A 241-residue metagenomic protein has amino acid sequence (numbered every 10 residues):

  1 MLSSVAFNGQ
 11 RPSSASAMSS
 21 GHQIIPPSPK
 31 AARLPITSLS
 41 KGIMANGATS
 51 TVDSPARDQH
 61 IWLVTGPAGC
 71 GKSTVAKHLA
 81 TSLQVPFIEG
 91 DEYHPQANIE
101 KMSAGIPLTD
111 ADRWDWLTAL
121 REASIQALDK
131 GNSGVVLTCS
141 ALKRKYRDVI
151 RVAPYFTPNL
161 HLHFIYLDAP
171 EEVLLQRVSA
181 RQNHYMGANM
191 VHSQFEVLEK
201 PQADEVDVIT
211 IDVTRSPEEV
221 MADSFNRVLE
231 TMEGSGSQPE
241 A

Functional and structural regions predicted by a protein language model:
M1-H60: Extreme N-terminal, non-catalytic leader segments that precede Walker-type/kinase nucleotide-binding cores
V64: Hydrophobic anchor at the beta1->P-loop junction of P-loop NTPases
A68: The conserved Walker
K72: Conserved lysine of the Walker
K77-L128: Conserved substrate/cofactor phosphate-moiety recognition/catalytic segment in nucleotide-dependent phosphotransferases
I106, P154-P201: A glycine- and Lys/Arg-enriched "phosphate-lid" helix/loop adjacent to the NTP-binding pocket of small-molecule kinases
A111-N159: Glycine-rich phosphate-binding loop used to anchor ATP phosphates in small-molecule kinases, encompassing both
A180-F225, T231, E240-A241: Small-molecule kinase domains that catalyze NTP-dependent phosphoryl transfer to phosphate-bearing small molecules
